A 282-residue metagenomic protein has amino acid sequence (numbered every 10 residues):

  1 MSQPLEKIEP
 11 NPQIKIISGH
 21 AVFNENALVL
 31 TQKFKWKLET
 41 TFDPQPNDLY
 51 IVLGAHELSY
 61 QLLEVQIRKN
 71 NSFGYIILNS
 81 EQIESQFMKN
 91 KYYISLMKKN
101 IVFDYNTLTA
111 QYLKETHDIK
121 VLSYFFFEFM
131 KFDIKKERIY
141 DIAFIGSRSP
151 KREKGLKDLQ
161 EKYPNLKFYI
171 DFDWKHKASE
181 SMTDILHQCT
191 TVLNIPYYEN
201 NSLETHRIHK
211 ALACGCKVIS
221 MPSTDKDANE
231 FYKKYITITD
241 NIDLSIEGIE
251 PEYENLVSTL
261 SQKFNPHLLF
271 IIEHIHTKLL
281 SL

Functional and structural regions predicted by a protein language model:
P4-T41, Q45-N47, V52-Y235, F264-L279: Nucleotide-sugar donor-binding catalytic core of glycosyltransferases
K233-S245: Short acidic-hydrophobic, aromatic-tinged amphipathic segments that line or gate anion-handling sites
I242-L282: A charged, aromatic-enriched C-terminal amphipathic alpha-helix characteristic of glycosyltransferases across folds
